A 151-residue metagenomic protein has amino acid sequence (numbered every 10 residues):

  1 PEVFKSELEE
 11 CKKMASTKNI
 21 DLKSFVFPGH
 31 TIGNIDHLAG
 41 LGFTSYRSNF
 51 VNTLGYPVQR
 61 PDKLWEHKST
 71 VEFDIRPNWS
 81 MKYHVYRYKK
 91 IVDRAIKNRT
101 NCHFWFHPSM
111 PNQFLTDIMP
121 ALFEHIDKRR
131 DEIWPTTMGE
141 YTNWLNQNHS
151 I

Functional and structural regions predicted by a protein language model:
E2-S6, S80-Y83, F114, I118: Alpha-helix N-cap and loop-to-helix initiation/capping positions
F4-K18: An active-site-proximal "capping" alpha-helix that borders the catalytic cofactor pocket
T17-T100, R129, N148-H149: Active-site-adjacent pocket scaffolds in enzyme catalytic domains
S45-F50, Y88-I151: C-terminal domain-boundary segment and adjacent tail
